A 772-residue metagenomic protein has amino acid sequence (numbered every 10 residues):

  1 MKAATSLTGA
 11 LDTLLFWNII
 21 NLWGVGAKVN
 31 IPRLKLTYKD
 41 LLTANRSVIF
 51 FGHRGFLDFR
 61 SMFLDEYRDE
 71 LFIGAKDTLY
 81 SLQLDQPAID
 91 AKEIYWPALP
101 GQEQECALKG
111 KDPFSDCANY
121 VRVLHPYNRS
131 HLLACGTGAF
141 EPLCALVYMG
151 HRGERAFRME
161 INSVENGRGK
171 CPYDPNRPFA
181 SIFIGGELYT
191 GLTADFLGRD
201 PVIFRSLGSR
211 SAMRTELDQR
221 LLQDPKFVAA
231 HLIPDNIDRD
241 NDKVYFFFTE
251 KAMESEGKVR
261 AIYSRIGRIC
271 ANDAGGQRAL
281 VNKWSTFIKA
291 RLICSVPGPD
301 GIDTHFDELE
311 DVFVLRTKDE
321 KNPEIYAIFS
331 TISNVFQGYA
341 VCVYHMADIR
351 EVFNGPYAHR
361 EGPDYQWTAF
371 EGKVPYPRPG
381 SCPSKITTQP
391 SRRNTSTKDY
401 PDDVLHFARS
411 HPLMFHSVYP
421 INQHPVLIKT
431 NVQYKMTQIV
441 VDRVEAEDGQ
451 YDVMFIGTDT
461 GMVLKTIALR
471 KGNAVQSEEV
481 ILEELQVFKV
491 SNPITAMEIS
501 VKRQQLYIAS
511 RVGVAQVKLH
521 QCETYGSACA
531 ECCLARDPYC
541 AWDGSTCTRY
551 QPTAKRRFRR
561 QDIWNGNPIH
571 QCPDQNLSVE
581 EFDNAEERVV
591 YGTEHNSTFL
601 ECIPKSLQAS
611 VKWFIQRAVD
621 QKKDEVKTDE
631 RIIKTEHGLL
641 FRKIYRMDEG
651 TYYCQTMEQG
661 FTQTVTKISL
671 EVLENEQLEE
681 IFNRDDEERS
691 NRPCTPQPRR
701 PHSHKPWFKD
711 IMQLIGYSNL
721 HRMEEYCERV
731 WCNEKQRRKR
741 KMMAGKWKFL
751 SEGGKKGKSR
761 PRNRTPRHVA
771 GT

Functional and structural regions predicted by a protein language model:
K2, S6-I499, R503-Q504, I508-Q516 (+4 more regions): Disulfide-stabilized extracellular ectodomains of secreted/luminal proteins, especially beta-rich
A3-S6, P706-T772: Intrinsically disordered, low-complexity C-terminal regions of metazoan proteins
I439, T598-S606, V611-V619, D648-Q659: Structural signature of extracellular immunoglobulin-like
S477-E484, S610-L640, M647, L750 (+2 more regions): Immunoglobulin-superfamily Ig-like beta-sandwich domains in protein ectodomains
H520, T651-Q677, W731-N733, R738 (+2 more regions): Extracellular/luminal immunoglobulin-like beta-sandwich modules
T524-C533, L673-R689: Low-complexity, Pro/Ser/Thr- and charge-rich linker/hinge segments at domain boundaries
P538-R549, R762, R767-A770: Extracellular Cys-Trp
R588-G592, T628-T651, T656-G660: Extracellular beta-strand/loop-rich beta-sandwich domains predominantly from IgSF
